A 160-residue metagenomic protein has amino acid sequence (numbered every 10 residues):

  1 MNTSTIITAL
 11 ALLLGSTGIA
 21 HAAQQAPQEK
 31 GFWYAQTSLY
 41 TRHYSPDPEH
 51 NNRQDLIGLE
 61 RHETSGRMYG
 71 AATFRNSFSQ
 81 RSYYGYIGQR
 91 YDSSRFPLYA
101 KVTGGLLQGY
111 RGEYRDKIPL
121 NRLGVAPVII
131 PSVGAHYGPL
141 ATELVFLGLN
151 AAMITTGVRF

Functional and structural regions predicted by a protein language model:
M1-E29: Cleavable N-terminal export/targeting peptides
H21-E63, A72-R75: Short glycine/proline- and aromatic-enriched beta-strand/turn motifs that initiate or cap beta-hairpins
G31, N51-I57, S79-G85, F96 (+3 more regions): Residues that define the transmembrane beta-barrel architecture of outer-membrane proteins
T37-T41, A71-R75, V102-L106, L144-G148: Transmembrane beta-barrel strands of outer-membrane/channel proteins
L39-R42, N150-F160: Outer-membrane beta-barrel "beta-signal"
P46-H50, V102-A126: Outer-membrane beta-barrel translocator/channel fold
R61, Q89-Y91, A135-Y137, F146 (+1 more regions): Residue-level signature of outer-membrane beta-barrel architecture
S65-Y69, R95-L98, P139-T142: Repeated loop/turn-to-beta-strand initiation elements of outer-membrane beta-barrel proteins
